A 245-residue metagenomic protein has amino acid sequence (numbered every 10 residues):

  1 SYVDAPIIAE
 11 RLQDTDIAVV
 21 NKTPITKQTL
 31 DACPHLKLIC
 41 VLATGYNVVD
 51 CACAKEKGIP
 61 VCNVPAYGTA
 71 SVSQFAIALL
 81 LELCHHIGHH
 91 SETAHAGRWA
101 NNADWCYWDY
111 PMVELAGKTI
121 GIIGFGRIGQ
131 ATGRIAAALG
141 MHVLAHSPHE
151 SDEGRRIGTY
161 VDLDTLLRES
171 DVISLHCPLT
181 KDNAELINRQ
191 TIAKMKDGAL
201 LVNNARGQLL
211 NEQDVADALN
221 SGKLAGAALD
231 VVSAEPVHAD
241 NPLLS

Functional and structural regions predicted by a protein language model:
S1-C62, R168, N188: An N-terminal-biased, well-structured beta-alpha scaffold segment characteristic of Rossmann-like dinucleotide-binding
N21, L42, L79, H176-L179 (+1 more regions): Short, well-ordered coil/turn residues at beta-beta hairpins and beta-strand->alpha-helix junctions within
T26-L30, H142-L144, P148-P242: Rossmann-like adenosine-cofactor binding region
L36, A116-T119, R189, G198: Phosphate-coordination loops involved in phosphoryl transfer and adenosine-cofactor binding
K57, P65-T119: Phosphate-binding beta-alpha-beta segment of Rossmann-like dinucleotide-binding domains, i.e., the NAD(P)
T119, G133, M141-H142: Residues at the starts of beta-strands that form the adenosine-phosphate
F125-G126: Glycine-rich Rossmann-fold phosphate-binding loop(s) that bind the pyrophosphate of adenine dinucleotide cofactors
G129-Q130: N-terminal Rossmann-fold NAD(P) dinucleotide-binding loop
